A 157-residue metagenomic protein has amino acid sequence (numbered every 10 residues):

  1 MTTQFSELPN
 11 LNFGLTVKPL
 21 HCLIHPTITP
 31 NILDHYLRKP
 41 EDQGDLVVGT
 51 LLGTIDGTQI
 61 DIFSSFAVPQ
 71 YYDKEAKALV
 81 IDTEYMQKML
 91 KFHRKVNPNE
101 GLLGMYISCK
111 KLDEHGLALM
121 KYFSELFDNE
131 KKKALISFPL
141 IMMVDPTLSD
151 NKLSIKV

Functional and structural regions predicted by a protein language model:
M1-G104, S108-V157: N-terminal beta-strand/alpha-helix entry module and adjacent surface of metal-dependent catalytic domains
